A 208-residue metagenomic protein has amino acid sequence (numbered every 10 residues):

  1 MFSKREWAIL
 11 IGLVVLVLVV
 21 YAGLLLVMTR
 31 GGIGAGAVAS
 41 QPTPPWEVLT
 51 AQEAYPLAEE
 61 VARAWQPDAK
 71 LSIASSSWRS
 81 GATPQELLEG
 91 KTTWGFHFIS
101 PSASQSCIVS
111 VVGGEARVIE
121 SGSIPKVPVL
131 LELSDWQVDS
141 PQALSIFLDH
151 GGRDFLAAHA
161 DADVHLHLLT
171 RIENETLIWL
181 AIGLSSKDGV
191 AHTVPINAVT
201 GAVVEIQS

Functional and structural regions predicted by a protein language model:
F2-S208: Long, terminal "pre-/pro-" and other extracytoplasmic accessory regions that lie outside the mature folded/catalytic
